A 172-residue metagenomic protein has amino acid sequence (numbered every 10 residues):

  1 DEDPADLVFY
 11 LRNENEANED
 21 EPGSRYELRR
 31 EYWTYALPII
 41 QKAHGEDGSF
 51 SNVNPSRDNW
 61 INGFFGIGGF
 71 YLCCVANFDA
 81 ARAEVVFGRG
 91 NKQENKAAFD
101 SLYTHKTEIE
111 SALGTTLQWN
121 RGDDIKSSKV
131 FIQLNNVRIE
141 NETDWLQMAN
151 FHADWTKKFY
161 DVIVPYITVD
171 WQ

Functional and structural regions predicted by a protein language model:
D1-G23: Mixed-charge intrinsically disordered linker/loop segments at interdomain junctions
E2-A5, Y26, R30, T34 (+4 more regions): Low-complexity, intrinsically disordered regions enriched in charged/polar residues
E2-D6, R82-K96, A149-Y166: Hydrophobic transmembrane alpha-helix bundles
F9, Y35-P38, I139, V169: Hydrophobic transmembrane signal anchors and adjacent membrane-proximal interface regions, especially in viral
E14-N15, L37-P38, F70, N150 (+2 more regions): Short linear sequence elements within intrinsically disordered, low-complexity coil regions
N18-N136: Polyanion-binding interface signature
S101-L113, N136-Q172: Ampiphathic alpha-helical segments that act as solvent-exposed interaction surfaces
